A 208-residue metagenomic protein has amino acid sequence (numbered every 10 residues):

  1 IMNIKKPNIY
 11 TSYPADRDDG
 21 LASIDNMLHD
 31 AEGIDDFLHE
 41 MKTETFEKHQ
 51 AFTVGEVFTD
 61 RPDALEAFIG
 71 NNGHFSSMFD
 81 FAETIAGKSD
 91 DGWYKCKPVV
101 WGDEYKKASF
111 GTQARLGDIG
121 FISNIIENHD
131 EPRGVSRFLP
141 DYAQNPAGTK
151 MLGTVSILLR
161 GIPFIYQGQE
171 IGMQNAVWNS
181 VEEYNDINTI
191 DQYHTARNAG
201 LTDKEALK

Functional and structural regions predicted by a protein language model:
I1-K208: Active-site and adjacent substrate-binding regions of carbohydrate-active enzymes
